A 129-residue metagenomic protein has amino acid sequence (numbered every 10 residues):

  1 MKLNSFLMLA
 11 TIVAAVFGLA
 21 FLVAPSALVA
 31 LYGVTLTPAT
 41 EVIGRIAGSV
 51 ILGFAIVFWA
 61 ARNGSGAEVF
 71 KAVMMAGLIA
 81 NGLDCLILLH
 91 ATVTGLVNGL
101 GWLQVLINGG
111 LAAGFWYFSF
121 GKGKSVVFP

Functional and structural regions predicted by a protein language model:
L3-F6, F17-V42: Membrane-helix boundary elements
F6-V13, A47, V73-A80, L100 (+2 more regions): Hydrophobic alpha-helical transmembrane segments of polytopic
A15-L22, T40-R62, M75-L86: Core segments of alpha-helical transmembrane spans in multipass integral membrane proteins
L22, W59, L89, A113-S119: Membrane-embedded alpha-helical segments of multi-pass transporters/permeases
G33-E41, A72, L96-I107: Non-cytosolic membrane-interface motifs at loop->transmembrane helix junctions
F58-F70, T92-V93: Juxtamembrane helix-break-helix junctions at the cytosolic face of small multi-pass alpha-helical membrane proteins
L86-L103, F120-G121: Membrane-helix boundary connector in multi-pass membrane proteins
G110-P129: Membrane-water interface at the C-terminal end of transmembrane alpha helices
